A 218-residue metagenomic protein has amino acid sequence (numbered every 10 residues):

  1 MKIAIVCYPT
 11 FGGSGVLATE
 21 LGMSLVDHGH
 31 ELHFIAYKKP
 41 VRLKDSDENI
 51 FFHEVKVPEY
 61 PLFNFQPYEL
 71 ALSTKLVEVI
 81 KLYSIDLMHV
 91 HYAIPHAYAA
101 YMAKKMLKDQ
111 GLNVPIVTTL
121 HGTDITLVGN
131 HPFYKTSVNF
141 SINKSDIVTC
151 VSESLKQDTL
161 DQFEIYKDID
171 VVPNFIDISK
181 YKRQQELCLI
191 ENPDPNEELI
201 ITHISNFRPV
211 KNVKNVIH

Functional and structural regions predicted by a protein language model:
M1-V41, E48-H53: N-terminal subdomain of nucleotide-sugar transferases
G12, I178, R208-V213: A short, basic/aromatic alpha-helical/loop segment that forms part of the nucleotidyl-sugar donor-binding site
P61-M88, A97-Y98, M102, P132-T136 (+2 more regions): An amphipathic, basic-hydrophobic alpha-helix
K108-V117, T123-S141, Q157, K182: Nucleotide-sugar donor phosphate/pyrophosphate-binding loop at the beta->alpha transition of glycosyltransferases
N143-S152: A short beta-strand/loop micro-motif in the catalytic core of glycosyltransferases that engages the nucleotide-sugar
T149, D194-K211, I217: Conserved donor-binding/catalytic core segment of Leloir-type glycosyltransferases
S154, F175: Carbohydrate-associated surface elements
Y181-N196, I200: A short helix/loop element that forms part of the nucleotide-sugar donor recognition site in Leloir-type
